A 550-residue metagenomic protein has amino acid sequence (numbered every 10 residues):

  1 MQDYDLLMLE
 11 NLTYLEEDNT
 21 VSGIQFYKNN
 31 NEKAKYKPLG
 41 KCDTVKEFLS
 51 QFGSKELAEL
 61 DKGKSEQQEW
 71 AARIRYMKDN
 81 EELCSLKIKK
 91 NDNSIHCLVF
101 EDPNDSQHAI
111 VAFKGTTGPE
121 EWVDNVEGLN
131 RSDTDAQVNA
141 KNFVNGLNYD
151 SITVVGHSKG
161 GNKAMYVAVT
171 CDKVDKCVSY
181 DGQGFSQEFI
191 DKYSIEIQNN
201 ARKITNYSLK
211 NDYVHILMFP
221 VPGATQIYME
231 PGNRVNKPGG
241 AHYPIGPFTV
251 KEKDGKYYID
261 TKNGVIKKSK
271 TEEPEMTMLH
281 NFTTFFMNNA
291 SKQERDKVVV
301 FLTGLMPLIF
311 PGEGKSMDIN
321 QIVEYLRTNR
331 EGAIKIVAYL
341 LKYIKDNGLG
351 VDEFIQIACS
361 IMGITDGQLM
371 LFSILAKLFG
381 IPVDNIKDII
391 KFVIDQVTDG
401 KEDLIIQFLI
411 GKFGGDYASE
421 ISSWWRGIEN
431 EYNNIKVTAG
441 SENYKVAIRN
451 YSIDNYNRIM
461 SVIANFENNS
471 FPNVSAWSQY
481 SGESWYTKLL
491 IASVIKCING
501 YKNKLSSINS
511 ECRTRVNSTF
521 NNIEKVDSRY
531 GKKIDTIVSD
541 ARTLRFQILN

Functional and structural regions predicted by a protein language model:
M1-E56: N-terminal low-complexity, Ser/Thr- and acidic-residue-enriched intrinsically disordered segments
Y4, D105-H108, R202-I204: Sequence-level motif detector for i,i+2 pairs with an aromatic at +2
L12-E16, L147, F286: Generic structural signal for hydrophobic core residues of well-folded globular domains
T44-T153, T170-V178, F185-Q187: A conserved cap/lid and substrate-binding interface adjacent to the catalytic center of lipid-processing enzymes
V111, V138-P220: Serine-dependent carboxylesterase/thioesterase catalytic core of lipase-like alpha/beta-hydrolase/SGNH enzymes
E121-W122, E188, M218, I534: Generic domain-boundary/flexible-linker signal
R202-L209, V214-I344: Charged, amphipathic alpha-helical linkers/stalks
L279, F285-N550: N-terminal secretion-targeting helices of virulence/extracellular proteins, encompassing both classical Sec signal
